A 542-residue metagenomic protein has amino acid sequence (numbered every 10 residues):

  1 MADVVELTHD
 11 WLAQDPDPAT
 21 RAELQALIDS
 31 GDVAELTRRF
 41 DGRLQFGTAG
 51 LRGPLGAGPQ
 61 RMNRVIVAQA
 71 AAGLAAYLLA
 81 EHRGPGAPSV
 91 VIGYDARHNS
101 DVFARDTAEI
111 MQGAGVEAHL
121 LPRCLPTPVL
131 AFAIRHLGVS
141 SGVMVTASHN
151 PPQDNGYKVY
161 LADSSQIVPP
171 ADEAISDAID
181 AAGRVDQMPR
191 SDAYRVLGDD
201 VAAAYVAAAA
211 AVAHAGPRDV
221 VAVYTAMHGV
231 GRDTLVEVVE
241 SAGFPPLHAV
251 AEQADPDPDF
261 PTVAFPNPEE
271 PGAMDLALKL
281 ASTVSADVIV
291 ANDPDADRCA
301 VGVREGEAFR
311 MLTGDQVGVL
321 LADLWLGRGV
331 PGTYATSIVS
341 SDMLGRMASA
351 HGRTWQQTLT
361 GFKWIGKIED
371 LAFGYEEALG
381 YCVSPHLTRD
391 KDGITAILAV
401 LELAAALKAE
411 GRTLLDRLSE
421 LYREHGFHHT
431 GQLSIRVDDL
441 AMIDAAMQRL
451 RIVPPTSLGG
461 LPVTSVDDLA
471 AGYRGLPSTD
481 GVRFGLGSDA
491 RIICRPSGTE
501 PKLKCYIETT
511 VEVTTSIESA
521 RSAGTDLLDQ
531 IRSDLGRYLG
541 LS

Functional and structural regions predicted by a protein language model:
T8-T107, R195-D219, V230, G475: An N-terminal, well-structured beta->alpha segment
W11, D15, A19, V33-L44 (+1 more regions): Gly/Ser/Thr-enriched, mixed-charge loops and adjacent short helices that form phosphate/oxyanion-binding elements
F40-Q60, A147-N150, A226-V238, Y375-G380 (+2 more regions): Conserved phosphate/anionic-ligand binding catalytic regions in large, soluble enzymes, centered on
V91-D154, V238, G243-V301: N-terminal small/polar loop signature for handling phosphorylated ligands or for N-terminal nucleophile
D101-D106, A131-R135, Q153-V159, D180 (+10 more regions): Short acidic, glycine/serine/threonine-rich loops at helix termini
A162-S165, D177, K279-T336, S341-H351: Replace "Mg2+/Mn2+-dependent" with "divalent metal-dependent
S282, A286-V288, R310, R328-P496 (+2 more regions): Phosphate-binding and adjacent anionic-ligand microenvironments
